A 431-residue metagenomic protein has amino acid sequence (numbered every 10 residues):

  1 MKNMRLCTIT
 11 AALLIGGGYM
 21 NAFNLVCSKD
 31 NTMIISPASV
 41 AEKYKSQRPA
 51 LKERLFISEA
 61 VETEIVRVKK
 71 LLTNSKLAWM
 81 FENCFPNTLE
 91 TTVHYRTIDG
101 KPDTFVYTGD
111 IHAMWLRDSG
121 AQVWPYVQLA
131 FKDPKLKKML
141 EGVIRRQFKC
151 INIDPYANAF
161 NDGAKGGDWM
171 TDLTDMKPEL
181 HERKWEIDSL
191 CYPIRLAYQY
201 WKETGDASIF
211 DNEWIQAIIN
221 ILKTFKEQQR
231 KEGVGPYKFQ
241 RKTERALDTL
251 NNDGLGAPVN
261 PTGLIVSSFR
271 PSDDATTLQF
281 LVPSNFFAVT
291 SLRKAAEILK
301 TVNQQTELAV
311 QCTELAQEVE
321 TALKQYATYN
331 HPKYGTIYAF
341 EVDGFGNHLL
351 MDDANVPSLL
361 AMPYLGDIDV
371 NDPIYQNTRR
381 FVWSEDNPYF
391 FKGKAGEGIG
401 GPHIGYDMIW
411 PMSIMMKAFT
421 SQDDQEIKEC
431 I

Functional and structural regions predicted by a protein language model:
M1-N24: Bacterial Sec-dependent N-terminal signal peptides
F23-R117: Low-complexity, Ser/Thr/Pro/Gly-enriched N-terminal "stalk/linker" regions
S46-M80, M139-E141, I221-T224, Q229-T243 (+2 more regions): Long, acidic, intrinsically disordered low-complexity segments
A60-T73, A121-P134, Y192-A207, F286-Q305 (+2 more regions): Well-ordered alpha-helical scaffold segments within catalytic/enzyme domains
M80, P134-C150, A207-K226, A295 (+3 more regions): Extended, well-ordered alpha-helical scaffold segments
H112-L140, I144-L247: Aromatic-rich carbohydrate-recognition surfaces in CAZymes
L116, N152-Y156, F160-G163, W169 (+4 more regions): Extended ligand-binding clefts on enzyme/binding-domain cores
E397-I431: C-terminal hydrophobic structural anchor segments that stabilize assembly/packing rather than catalytic chemistry
